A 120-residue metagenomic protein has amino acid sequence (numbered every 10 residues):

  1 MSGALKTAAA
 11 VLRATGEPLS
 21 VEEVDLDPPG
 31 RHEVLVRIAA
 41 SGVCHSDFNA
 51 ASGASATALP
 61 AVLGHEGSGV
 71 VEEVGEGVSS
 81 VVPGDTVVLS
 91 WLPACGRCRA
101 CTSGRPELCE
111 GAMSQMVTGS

Functional and structural regions predicted by a protein language model:
G3-A10: Short structural boundary motif marking the start of a folded domain
V11-P18: Extracellular beta-rich ligand/substrate-recognition surface
D27-S41, A51-T102, E107: Glycine-rich beta-strand-centered segment in the early N-terminal region that forms part of a ligand/cofactor-binding
C44: Conserved Rossmann-like nucleotide-cofactor binding loop
T57-L59, A112-S120: Short cysteine/histidine-rich metal-coordination sites, predominantly Zn2+-binding motifs
